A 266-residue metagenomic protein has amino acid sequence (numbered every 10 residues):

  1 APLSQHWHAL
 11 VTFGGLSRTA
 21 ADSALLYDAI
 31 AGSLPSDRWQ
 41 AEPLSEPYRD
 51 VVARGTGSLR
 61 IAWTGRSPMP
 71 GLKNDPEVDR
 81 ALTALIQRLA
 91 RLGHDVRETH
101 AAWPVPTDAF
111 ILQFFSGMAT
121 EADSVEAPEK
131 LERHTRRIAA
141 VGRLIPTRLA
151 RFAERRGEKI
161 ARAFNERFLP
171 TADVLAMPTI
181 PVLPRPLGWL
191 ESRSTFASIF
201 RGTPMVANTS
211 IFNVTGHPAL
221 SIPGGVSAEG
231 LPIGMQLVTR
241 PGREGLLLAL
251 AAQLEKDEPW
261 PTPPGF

Functional and structural regions predicted by a protein language model:
A1-F13, T64-R66, M177-S198: Short glycine/serine-rich loop/turn segments
A1-R80, D257-F266: A short helix-breaking turn/cap at a secondary-structure junction
V11-R18, V141-I145, L237-V238: Short, well-ordered beta-strand elements within core beta-sheets of diverse protein domains
G15, L231-R240, L247-L248: Short, well-ordered beta-strand elements
W39-Q40, A109-F110, F114, R185-V206: Short, surface-exposed loop/helix-turn segments at secondary-structure junctions that function as lids/hinges flanking
A53-R66, R97, F115-E166, D173 (+3 more regions): Short helix-loop capping/hinge segments that flank enzyme active sites or metal/cofactor-binding pockets
M69-L82, I86, R148-R155: Active-site pocket-shaping loop/turn-to-helix segments
A197-P223: Small-aliphatic-rich amphipathic alpha-helix that forms the alpha element of a beta-alpha
